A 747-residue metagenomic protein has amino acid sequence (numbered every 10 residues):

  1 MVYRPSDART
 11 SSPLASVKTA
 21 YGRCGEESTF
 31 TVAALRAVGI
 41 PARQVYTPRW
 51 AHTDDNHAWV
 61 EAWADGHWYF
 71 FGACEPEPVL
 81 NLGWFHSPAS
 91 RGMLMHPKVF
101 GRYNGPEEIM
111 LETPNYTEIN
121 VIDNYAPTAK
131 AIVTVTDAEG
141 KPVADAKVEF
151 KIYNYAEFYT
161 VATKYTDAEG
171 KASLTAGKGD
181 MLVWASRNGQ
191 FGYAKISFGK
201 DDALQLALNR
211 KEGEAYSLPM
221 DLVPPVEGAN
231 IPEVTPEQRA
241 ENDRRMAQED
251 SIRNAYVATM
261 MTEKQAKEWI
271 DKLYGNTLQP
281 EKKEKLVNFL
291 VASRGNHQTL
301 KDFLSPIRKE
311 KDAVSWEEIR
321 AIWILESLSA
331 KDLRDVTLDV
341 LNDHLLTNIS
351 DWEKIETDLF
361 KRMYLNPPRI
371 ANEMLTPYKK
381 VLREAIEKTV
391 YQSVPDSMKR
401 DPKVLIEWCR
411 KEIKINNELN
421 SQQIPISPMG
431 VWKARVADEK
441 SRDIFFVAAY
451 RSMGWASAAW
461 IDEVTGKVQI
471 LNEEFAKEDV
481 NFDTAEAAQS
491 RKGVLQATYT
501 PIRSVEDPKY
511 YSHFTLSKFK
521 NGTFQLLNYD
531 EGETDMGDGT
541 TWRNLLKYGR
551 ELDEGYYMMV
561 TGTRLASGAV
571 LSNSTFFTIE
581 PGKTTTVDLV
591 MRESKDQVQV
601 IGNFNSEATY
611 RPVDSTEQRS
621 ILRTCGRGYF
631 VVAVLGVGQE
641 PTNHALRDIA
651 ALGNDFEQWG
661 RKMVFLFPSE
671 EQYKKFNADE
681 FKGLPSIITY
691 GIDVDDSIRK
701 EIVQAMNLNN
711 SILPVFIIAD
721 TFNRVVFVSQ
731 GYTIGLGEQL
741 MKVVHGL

Functional and structural regions predicted by a protein language model:
M1-T19, A240, E249-A434: Secondary-structure boundary elements
R4-A15, T19-L111, V183, E407 (+4 more regions): Hydrophobic/aromatic-rich core segments of domains that either
A129-G140, G170, G493-E506, V600: A short, amphipathic beta-strand motif
A138-E157, K178-D180, D401, I502-G532: Short, ordered, surface-exposed loop/turn motifs in non-cytosolic proteins
N154-A176, G522-L546: Short, acidic Ser/Thr/Gly-rich low-complexity loop/linker segments typical of extracellular and cell-surface proteins
G189-K211, R564-R592: Structured interaction patches on ligand/partner-binding surfaces of diverse proteins
I621-I649, K662-L666: Short active-site neighborhood of thiol/selenol oxidoreductases, capturing the structured segment around
D679-L713: Short, internal strand/loop/helix patches that form the active-site neighborhood or redox-interaction surface
